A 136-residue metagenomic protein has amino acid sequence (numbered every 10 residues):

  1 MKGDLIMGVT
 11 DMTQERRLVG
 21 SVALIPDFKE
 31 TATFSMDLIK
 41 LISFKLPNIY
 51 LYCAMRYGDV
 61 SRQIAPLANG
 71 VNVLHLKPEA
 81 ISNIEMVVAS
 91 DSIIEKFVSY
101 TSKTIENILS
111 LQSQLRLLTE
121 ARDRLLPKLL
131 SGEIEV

Functional and structural regions predicted by a protein language model:
K2-G58, G70-V73, K77-P78: A short beta-sheet element
L46, G58-V71, A80-V136: Amphipathic alpha-helical coiled-coil/heptad-repeat segments
